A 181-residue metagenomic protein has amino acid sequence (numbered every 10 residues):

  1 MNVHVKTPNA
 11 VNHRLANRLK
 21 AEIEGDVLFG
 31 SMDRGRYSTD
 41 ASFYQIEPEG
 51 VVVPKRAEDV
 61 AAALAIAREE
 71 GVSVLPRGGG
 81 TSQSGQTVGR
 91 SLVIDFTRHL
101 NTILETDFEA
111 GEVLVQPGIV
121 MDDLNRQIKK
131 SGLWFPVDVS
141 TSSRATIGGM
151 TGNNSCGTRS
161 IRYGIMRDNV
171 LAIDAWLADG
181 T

Functional and structural regions predicted by a protein language model:
M1-A41, I66-V74: N-terminal accessory segments
T7, L19, S42-V74, L92 (+3 more regions): N-terminal glycine-rich flavin-associated loop
S31-D33, V139-S142: Short coil/turn segments at secondary-structure boundaries
R77: Conserved PLP cofactor-binding pocket of PLP-dependent enzymes
R144-G148: Beta-rich nucleic-acid/ligand-interaction surfaces
